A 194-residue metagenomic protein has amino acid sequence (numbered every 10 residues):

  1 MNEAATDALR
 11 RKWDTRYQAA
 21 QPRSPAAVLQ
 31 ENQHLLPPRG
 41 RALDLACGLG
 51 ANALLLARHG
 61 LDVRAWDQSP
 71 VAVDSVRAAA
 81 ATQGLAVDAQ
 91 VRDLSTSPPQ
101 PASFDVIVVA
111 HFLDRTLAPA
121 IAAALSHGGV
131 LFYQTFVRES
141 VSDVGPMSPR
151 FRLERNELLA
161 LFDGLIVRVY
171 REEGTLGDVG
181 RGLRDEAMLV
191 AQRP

Functional and structural regions predicted by a protein language model:
M1-P37: Conserved class I S-adenosyl-L-methionine
G40-G48: Conserved class I S-adenosyl-L-methionine
D62-D67: Conserved SAM-binding motif I beta-strand of class I
S69-V71: Conserved SAM/SAH-binding beta-strand->alpha-helix loop
Q83-L94: Conserved SAM-binding strand-loop segment of SAM-dependent methyltransferases
P99-V106: A short acidic, Gly/Pro-enriched loop at the edge of an enzyme's catalytic core that lines a small-molecule cofactor
L113-L125: A short, conserved alpha-helix within the catalytic core of class I
G129-F136: Conserved beta-strand signature within the Rossmann-like core of class I S-adenosyl-L-methionine
